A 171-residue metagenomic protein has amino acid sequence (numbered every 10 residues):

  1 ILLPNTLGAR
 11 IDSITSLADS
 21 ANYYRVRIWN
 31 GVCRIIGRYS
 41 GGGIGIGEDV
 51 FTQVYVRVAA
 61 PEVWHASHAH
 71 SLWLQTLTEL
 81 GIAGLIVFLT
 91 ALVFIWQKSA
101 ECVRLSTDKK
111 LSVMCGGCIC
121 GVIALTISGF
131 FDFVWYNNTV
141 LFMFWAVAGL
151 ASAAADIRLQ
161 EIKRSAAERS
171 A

Functional and structural regions predicted by a protein language model:
I1-N22, N30-R38, I46, D156: A membrane-periplasm/extracellular boundary helix in multi-pass inner-membrane enzymes that assemble envelope glycans
L7, D12, F94-T107, W135-N138 (+1 more regions): Juxtamembrane transmembrane-helix termini
S13, Q53, R57, K98-E101 (+1 more regions): Transmembrane helix-loop junction
Y23, W64-S71, M114, N137: Residues at secondary-structure transition points
V26-S67, W73-T76, L80-V87: TM-adjacent membrane-interface loops and short helices in multi-pass inner/ER membrane proteins
L80-A124: Hydrophobic transmembrane alpha-helices and their immediate junctions
G116-A171: Transmembrane alpha-helices of multi-pass inner-membrane enzymes
